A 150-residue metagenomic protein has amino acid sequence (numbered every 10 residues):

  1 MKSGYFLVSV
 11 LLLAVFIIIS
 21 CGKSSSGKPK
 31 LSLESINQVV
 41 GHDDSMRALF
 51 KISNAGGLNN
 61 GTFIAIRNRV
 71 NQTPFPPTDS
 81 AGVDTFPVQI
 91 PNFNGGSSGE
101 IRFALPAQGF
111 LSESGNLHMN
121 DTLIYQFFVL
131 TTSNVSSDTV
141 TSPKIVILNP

Functional and structural regions predicted by a protein language model:
M1, I17-I19, S24, S53 (+2 more regions): Generic detector of intrinsically disordered, low-complexity, polar/charged segments
S3-Y5, A14-H42: Bacterial Sec-dependent N-terminal signal peptides
L11: Soluble catalytic regions of membrane-associated enzymes that act on cell-envelope and secretory-pathway components
K28-P150: First exposed extracellular module after export/assembly in secreted or surface-exposed proteins
